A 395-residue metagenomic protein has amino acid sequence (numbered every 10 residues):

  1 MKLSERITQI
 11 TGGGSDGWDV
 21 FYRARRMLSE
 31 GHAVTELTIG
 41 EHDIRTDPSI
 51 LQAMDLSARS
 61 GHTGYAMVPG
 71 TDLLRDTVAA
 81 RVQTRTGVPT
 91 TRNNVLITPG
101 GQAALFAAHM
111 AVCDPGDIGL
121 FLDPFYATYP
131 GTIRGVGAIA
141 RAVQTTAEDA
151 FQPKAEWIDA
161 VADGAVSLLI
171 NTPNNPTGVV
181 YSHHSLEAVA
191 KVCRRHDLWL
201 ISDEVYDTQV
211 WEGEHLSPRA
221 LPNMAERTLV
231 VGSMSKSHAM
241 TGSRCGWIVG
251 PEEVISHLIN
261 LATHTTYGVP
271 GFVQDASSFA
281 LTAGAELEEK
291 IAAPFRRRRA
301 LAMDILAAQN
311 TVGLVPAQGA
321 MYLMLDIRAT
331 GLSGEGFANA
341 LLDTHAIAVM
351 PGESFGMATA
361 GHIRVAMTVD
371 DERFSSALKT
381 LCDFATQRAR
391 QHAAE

Functional and structural regions predicted by a protein language model:
K2-R6, I10, V20, R26-T35 (+3 more regions): PLP-dependent class I/II
G13-S15: Extracytoplasmic catalytic/substrate-binding loops of multi-pass membrane glycan-assembly enzymes
L37, S60-G64, T77-R85: Glycine-rich loop-to-alpha-helix module at the N-terminal edge of alpha/beta enzyme cores
G64-Y65, Y206: Intrinsically disordered, tyrosine-centered linear signaling motifs in cytosolic regions
Y65-A66, E289: Short, surface-exposed loop/turn segments at secondary-structure junctions
P69-G70: Short beta-strand to alpha-helix junction loop
